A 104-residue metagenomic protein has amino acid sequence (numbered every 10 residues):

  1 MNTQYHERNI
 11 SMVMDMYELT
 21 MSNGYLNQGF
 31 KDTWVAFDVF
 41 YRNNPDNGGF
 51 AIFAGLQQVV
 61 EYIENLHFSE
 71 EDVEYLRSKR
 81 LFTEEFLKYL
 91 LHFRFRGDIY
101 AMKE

Functional and structural regions predicted by a protein language model:
M1-E104: Ordered alpha/beta subdomains of enzyme catalytic regions
